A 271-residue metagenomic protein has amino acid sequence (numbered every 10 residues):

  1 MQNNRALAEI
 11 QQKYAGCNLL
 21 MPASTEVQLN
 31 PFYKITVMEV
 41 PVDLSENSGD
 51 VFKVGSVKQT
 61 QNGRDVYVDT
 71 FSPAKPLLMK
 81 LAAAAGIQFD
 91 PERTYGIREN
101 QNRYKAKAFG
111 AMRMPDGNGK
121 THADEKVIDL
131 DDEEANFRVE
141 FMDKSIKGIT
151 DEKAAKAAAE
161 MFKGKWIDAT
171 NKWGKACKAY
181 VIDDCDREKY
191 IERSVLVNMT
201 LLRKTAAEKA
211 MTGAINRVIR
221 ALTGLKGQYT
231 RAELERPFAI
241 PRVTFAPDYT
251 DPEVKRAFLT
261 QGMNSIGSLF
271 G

Functional and structural regions predicted by a protein language model:
M1-G271: Polyanion-binding surfaces on beta-sheet-dominated domains and ring/shell assemblies
